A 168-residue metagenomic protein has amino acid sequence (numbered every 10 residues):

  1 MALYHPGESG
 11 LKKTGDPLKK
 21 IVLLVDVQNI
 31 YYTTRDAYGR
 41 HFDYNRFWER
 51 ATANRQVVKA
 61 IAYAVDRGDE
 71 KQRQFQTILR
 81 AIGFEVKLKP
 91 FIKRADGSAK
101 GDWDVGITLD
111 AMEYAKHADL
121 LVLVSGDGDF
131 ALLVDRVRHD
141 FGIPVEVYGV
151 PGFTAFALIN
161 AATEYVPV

Functional and structural regions predicted by a protein language model:
A2-W103, P144, T154: Domain-level signal for Mg2+-assisted phosphodiester chemistry and nucleotide/NA-binding surfaces in nucleic-acid
G68-V168: Nuclease catalytic cores that cleave nucleic-acid phosphodiester bonds, predominantly acidic two-metal-ion
